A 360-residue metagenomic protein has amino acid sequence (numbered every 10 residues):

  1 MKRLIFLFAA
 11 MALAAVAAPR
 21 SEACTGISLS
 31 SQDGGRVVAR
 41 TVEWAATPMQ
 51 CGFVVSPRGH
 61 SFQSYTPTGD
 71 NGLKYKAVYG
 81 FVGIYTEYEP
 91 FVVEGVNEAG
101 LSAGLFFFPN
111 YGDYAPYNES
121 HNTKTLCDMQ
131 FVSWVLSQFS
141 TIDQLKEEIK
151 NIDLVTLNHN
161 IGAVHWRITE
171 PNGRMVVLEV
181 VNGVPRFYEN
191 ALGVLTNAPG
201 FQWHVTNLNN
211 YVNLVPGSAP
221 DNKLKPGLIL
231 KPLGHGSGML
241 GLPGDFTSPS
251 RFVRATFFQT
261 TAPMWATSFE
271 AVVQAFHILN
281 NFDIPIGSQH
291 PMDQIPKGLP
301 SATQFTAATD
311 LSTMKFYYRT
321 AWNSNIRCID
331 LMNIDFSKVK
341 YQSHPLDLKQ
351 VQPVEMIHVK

Functional and structural regions predicted by a protein language model:
M1-L4: Positively charged n-region of N-terminal signal peptides that target proteins for export
L7-V16: Bacterial N-terminal signal peptides
E22-V37, A45, Q50-C51, E148 (+4 more regions): C-terminus-biased signal that marks the final domain/tail of proteins
A23-S120, N160, K360: A contiguous strand-loop segment
V37-A39, S102-L105, R167-T169, V177 (+1 more regions): Structural recognition of the beta-strand scaffold that forms the well-ordered cores of secreted hydrolase catalytic
T47-P48, D113-Y114, V176-E179, R186-N190 (+2 more regions): Short helix/loop capping segments that flank catalytic or ligand/cofactor-binding pockets
F53-G72, G112-I152, K338-Q352: Compact, glycine/acidic-enriched structural inserts
I142, K146-V180: Aromatic- and glycine-enriched pocket-lining scaffold segments that form the walls of small-molecule binding clefts
